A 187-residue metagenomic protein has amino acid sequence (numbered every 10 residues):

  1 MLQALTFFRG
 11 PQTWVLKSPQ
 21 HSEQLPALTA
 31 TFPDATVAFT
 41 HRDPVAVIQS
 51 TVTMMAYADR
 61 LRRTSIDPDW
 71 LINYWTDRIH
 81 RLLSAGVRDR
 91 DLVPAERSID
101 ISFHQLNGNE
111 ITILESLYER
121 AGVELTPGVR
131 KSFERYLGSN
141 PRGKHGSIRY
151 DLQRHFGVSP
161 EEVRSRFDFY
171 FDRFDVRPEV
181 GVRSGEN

Functional and structural regions predicted by a protein language model:
L2, R9-W14, T51-D100, H104-N187: PAPS-dependent sulfotransferases, especially Golgi type II membrane carbohydrate sulfotransferases
T6-D34: Flexible, glycine/threonine-enriched loop-and-boundary segments that flank and lead into catalytic domains of large
K17, L28-T53: Conserved phosphate-donor/acceptor-positioning beta-strand/loop module used by diverse small-molecule
S18-H21, A30-P33, T40, I79 (+2 more regions): Active-site-proximal structural scaffolding
H21-L25, V45-I48, N107-E110: Flexible loop/turn segments at secondary-structure boundaries
